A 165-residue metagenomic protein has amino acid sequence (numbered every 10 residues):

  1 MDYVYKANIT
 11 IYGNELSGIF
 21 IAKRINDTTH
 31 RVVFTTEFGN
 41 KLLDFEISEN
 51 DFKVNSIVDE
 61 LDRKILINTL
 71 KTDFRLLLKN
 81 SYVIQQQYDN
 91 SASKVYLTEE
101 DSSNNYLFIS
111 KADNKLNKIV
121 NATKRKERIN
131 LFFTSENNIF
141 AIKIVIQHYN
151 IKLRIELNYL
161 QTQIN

Functional and structural regions predicted by a protein language model:
M1, K23-T28, I47, S135-F140: Edge/loop elements at the starts and ends of beta-strands within beta-rich repeat scaffolds
M1-Y12: A short, Trp-centered hydrophobic/proline-enriched beta-strand micro-motif
E15-K23: Conserved interaction-surface patches within small, structured recognition/assembly domains
R31-V33, K53, N117-K118, K143: General beta-strand recognition
V33-L42, F52: Membrane-embedded segments
K41-E46, K64-N68, R128-F132, L153-E156: A short, polar/proline- and glycine-enriched secondary-structure boundary/capping micro-motif
F52-I84: Acidic/charged, solvent-exposed loop-and-adjacent secondary-structure segments enriched in E/D, K/R, S/T, and G/P
K94-N165: Gly/Pro-enriched, hydrophobic low-complexity segments that function as extracytoplasmic propeptides/linkers
